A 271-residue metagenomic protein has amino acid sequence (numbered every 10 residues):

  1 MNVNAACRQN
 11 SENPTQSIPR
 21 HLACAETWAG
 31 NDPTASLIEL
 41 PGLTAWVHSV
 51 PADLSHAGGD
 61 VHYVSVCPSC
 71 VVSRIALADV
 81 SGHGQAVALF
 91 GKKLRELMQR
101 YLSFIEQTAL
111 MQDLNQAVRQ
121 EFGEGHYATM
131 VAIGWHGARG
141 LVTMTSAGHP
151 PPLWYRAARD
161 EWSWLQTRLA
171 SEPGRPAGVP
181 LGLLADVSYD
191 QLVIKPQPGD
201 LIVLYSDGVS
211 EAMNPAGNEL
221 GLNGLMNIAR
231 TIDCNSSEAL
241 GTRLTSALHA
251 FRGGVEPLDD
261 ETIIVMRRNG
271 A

Functional and structural regions predicted by a protein language model:
M1-A76, S81, G91, M98-A271: Conserved subregion of the PPM/PP2C metallophosphatase catalytic domain
